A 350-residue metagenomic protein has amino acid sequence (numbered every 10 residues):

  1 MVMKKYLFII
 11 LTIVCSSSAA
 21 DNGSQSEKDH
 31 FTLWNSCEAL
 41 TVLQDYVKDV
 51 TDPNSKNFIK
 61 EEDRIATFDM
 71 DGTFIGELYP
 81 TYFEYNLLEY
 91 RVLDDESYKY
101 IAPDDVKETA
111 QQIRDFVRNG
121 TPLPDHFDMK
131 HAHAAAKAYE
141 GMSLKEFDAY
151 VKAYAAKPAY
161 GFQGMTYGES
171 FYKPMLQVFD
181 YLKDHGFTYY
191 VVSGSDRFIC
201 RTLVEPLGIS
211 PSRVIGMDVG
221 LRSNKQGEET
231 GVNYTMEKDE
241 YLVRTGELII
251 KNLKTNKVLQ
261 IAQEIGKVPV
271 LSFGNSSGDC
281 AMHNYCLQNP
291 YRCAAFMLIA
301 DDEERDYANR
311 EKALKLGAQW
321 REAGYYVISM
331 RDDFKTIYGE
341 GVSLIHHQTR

Functional and structural regions predicted by a protein language model:
M1-M3: N-terminal secretory signal peptides that target proteins for export/translocation
Y6-V14: Sec-dependent N-terminal signal peptides
V14-S16, S193: Short linear Ser/Thr-Pro motifs
A19-M70, L78, V92, E96-Y98: Non-catalytic pre-domain segments flanking phosphatase-related domains
G23-F31, K48, K56, D63 (+1 more regions): C-terminal cap/substrate-recognition subdomain and adjoining C-terminal extension of metal-dependent phosphatase-like
C37, G141, T255: Electropositive phosphate-/nucleotide-binding environments in soluble metabolic enzymes
Y79-Y82, N86-G168, K173: A metal-dependent, Asp-based hydrolase signature
